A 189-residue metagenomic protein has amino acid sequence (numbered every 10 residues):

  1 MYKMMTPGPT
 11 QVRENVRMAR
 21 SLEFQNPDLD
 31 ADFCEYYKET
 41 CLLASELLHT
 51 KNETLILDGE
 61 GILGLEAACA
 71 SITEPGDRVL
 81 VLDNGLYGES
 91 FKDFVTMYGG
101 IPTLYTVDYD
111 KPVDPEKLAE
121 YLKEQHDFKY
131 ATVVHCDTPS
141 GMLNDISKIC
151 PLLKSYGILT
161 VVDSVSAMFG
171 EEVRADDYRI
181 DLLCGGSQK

Functional and structural regions predicted by a protein language model:
M1-D30: N-terminal "arm"/small-domain region of PLP-dependent enzymes with the aminotransferase-like
T6, T10, I56, G64-K189: Conserved PLP-enzyme active-site core in the AAT-like
R20-A67, L86, S90-F94: Conserved N-terminal alpha-helix of the aminotransferase class I/II PLP-enzyme fold
